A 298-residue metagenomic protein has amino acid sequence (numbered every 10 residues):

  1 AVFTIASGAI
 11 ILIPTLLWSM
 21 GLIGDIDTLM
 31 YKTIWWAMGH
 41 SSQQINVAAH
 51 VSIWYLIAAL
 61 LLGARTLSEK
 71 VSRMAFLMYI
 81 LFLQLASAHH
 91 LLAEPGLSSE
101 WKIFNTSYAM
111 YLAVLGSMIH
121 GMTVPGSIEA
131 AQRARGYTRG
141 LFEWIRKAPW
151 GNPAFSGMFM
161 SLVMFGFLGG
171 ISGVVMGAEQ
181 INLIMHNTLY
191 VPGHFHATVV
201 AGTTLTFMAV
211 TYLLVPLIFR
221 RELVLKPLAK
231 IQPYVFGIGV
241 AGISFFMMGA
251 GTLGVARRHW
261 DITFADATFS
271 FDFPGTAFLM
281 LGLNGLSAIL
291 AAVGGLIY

Functional and structural regions predicted by a protein language model:
A1-Y298: Membrane-embedded and interfacial regions of multi-pass energy-transducing membrane proteins
